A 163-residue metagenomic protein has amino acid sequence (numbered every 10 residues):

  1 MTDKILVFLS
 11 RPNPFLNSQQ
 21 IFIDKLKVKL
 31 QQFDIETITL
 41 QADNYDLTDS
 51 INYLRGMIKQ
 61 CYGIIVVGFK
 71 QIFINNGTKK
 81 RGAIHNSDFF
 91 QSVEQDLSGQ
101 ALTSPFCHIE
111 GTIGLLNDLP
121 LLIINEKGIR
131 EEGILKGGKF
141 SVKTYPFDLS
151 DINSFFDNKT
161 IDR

Functional and structural regions predicted by a protein language model:
M1-V67: Conserved N-terminal substructure of TIR/SEFIR domains
N17, F73-N75, I129-I134: Short catalytic/ligand-binding loop motif for oxyanion handling, primarily in non-cytosolic enzymes, centered on
F22-K25, L54, K79-G82, K136-K139: Short, glycine/charged-enriched secondary-structure capping and boundary segments
F33, E110-L121: A structural motif corresponding to the C-terminal end of an alpha-helix and its immediate exit/capping segment
Q41-D43, I124-I129: Acidic carboxylate-rich catalytic motifs and surrounding loops in phosphoryl-/glycosyl-chemistry enzymes
D43-L115: TIR-domain catalytic/interaction hotspot
I65-V67, P120-N125: Short hydrophobic alpha-helical runs that function as membrane-insertion/retention elements
R130-R163: C-terminal interaction surface of TIR/SEFIR-family domains
